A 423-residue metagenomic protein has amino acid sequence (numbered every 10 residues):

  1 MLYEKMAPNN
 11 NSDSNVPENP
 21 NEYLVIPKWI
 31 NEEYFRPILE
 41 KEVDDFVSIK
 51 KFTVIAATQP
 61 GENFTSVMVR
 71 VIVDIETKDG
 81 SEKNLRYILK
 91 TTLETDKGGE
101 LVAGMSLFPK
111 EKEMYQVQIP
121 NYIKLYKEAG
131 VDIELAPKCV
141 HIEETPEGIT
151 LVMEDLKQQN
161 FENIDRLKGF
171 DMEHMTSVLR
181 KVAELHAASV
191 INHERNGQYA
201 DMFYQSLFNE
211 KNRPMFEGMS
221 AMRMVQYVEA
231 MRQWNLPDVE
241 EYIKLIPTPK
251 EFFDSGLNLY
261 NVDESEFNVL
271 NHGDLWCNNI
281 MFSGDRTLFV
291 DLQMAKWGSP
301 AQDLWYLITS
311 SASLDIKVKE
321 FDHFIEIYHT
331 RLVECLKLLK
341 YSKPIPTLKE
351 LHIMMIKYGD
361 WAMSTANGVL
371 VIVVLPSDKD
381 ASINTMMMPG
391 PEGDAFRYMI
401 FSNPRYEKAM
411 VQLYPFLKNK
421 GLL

Functional and structural regions predicted by a protein language model:
M1-V67, D74-N84, N196, I243-E266 (+1 more regions): Regulatory N- and C-terminal appendages and interdomain linkers associated with kinase/kinase-like NTP transferase
A7, N160-H272, T385-L423: ATP-dependent phospho-/nucleotidyl transfer catalytic cores
I55-V225, P300-A301, L338: Conserved ATP-binding subdomain of kinase catalytic cores across diverse folds
V67-K78, I88, T248-P300: Active-site acidic catalytic loop and adjacent metal/ATP-binding pocket of ATP-dependent phosphoryl transfer enzymes
K110, E173, S177-R180, M222 (+8 more regions): Generic recognition of stable, solvent-exposed alpha-helical segments in well-folded globular domains
E113, V117, M294-L338, W361-I383 (+1 more regions): Active-site activation/catalytic loop segments of kinase-like enzymes and analogous catalytic loops in related
E162-D171, F289-Q293, Y306-S313: Short helix/strand-bridging catalytic loops that position acidic/His residues to coordinate divalent metals and engage
